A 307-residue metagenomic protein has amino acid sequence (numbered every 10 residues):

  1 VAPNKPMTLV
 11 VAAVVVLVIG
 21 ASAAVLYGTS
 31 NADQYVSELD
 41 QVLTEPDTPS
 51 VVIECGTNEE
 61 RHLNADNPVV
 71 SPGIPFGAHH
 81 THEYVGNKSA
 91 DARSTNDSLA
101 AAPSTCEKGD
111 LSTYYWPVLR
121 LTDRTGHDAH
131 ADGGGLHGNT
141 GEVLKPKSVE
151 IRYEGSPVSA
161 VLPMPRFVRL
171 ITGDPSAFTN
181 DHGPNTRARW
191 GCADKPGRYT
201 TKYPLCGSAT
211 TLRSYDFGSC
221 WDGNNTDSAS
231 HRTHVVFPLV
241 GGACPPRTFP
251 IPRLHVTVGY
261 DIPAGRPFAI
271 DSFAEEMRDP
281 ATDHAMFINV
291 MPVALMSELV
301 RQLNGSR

Functional and structural regions predicted by a protein language model:
V1-V14: N-terminal export and membrane-targeting signals
T8-V11, A21, S30: N-terminal cationic amphipathic segment used for targeting or macromolecule association
V16-G28: Hydrophobic alpha-helical membrane-insertion segments, chiefly the h-region of N-terminal signal peptides
G28-H79, E83-Y215, D222-R307: Primary mode marks residue(s) on the alpha4-beta5-alpha5 output face of response regulator receiver
